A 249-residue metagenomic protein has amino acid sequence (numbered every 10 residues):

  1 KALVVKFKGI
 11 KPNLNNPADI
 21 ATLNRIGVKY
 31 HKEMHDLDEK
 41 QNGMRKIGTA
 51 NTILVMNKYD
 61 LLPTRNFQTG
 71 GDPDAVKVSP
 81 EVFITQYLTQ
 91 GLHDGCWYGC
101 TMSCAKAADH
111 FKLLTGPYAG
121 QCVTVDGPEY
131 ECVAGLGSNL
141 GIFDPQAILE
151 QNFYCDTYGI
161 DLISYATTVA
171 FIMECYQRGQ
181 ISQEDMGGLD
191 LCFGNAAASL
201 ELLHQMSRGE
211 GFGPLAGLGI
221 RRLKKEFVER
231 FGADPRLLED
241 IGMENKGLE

Functional and structural regions predicted by a protein language model:
K1-E249: Intrinsically disordered, low-complexity segments enriched in small residues
